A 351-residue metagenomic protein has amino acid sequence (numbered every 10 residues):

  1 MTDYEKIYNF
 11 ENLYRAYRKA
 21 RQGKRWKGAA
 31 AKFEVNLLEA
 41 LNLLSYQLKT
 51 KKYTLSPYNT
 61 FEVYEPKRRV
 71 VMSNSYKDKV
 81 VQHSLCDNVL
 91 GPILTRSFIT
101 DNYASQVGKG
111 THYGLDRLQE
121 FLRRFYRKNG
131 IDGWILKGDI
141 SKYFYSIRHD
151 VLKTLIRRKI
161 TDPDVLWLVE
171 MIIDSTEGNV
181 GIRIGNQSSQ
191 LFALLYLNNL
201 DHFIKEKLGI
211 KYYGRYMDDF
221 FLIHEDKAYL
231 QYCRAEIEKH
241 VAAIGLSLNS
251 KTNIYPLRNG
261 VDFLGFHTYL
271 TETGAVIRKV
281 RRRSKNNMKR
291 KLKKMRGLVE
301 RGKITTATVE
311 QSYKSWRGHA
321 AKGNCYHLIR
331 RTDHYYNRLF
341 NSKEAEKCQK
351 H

Functional and structural regions predicted by a protein language model:
M1-L152, I160: Conserved two-metal-ion catalytic palm core of "right-hand" nucleic acid polymerases, unifying RNA-dependent RNA
A30, R183, Q187, H267: Gly/Ser/Thr-rich beta-alpha loop segments that engage phosphate groups in nucleotides
A40, Q47, D116-M217, F221-E238 (+3 more regions): Conserved polymerase palm-domain catalytic core
K52-S56, I210-M217, M288-G302: Short, conserved aromatic-histidine micro-motifs
N74, K79, H83, S175 (+2 more regions): Right-hand nucleic-acid polymerase module
L85-N88, I237, V241: PAPS/PAP-binding and catalytic site of the sulfotransferase fold
A104-Y113, F221-H224, Y255-G260: Beta-rich nucleic-acid/ligand-interaction surfaces
V241-S247: C-terminal end-helix/capping segment
